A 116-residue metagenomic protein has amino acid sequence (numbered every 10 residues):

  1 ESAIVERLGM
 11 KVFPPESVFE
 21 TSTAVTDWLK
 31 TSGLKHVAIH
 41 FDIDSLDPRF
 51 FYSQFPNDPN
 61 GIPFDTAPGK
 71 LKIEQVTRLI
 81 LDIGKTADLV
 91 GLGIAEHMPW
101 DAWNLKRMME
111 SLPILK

Functional and structural regions predicted by a protein language model:
S2-K116: Catalytic cores of soluble, metal-dependent hydrolases
